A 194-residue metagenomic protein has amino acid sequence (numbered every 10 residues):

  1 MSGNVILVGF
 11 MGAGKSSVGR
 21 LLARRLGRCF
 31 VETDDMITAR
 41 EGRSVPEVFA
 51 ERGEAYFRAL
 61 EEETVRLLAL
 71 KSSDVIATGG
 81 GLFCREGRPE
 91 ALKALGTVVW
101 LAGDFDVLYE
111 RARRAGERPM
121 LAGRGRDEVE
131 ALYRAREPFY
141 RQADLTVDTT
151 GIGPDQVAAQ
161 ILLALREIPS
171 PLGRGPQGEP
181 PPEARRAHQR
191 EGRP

Functional and structural regions predicted by a protein language model:
S2, L21, R25, K71 (+1 more regions): NTP-dependent small-molecule kinase module
L7: Hydrophobic anchor at the beta1->P-loop junction of P-loop NTPases
F10-A13: P-loop (Walker A) phosphate-binding loop of NTP-binding proteins
S16: Walker A/P-loop
C29-K93, E117, R126, E137-F139: ATP-dependent small-molecule kinase phosphotransfer cores that center on conserved nucleotide phosphate-binding segments
G80-L82, D104-D106, I152-G153: Short glycine-rich anion-binding loops that position phosphate/pyrophosphate groups of nucleotides and phosphorylated
A94-P138: A glycine- and Lys/Arg-enriched "phosphate-lid" helix/loop adjacent to the NTP-binding pocket of small-molecule kinases
